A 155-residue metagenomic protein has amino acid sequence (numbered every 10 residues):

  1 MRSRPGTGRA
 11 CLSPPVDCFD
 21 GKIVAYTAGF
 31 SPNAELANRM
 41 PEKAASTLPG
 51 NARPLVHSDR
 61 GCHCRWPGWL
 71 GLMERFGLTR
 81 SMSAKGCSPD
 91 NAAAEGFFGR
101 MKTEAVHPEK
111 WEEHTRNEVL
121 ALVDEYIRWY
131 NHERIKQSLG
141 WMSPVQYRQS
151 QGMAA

Functional and structural regions predicted by a protein language model:
M1-A155: Charged DNA-binding/catalytic regions of mobile-element recombinases
